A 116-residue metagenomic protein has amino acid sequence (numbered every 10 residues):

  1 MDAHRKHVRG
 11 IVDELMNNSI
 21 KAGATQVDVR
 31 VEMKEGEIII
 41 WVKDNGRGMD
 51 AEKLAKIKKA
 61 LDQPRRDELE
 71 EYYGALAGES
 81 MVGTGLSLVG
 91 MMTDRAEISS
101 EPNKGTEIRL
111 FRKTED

Functional and structural regions predicted by a protein language model:
M1-M16, I20, G74, G78-M81: Conserved short strand/loop->alpha-helix "switch" segment adjacent to the catalytic nucleotide/phosphoryl-transfer site
K21, T25-D116: Conserved beta-strand-loop-beta-strand hairpin that lines the nucleotide-binding pocket of ATP/GTP-utilizing enzymes
